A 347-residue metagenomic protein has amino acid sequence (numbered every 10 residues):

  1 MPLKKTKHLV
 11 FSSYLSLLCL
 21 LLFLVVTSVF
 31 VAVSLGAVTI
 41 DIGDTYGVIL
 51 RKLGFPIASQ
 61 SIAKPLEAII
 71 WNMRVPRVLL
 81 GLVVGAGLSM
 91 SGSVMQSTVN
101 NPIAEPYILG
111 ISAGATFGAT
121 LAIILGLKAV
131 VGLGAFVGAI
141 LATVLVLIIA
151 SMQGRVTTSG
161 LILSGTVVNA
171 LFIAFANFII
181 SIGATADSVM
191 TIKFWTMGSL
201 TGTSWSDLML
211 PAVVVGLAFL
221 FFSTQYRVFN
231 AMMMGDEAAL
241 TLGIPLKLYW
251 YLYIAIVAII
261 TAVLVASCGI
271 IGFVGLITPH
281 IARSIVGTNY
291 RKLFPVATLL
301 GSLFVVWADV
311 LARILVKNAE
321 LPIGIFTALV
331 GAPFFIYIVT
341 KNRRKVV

Functional and structural regions predicted by a protein language model:
M1-V347: Alpha-helical transmembrane segments in inner-membrane proteins
